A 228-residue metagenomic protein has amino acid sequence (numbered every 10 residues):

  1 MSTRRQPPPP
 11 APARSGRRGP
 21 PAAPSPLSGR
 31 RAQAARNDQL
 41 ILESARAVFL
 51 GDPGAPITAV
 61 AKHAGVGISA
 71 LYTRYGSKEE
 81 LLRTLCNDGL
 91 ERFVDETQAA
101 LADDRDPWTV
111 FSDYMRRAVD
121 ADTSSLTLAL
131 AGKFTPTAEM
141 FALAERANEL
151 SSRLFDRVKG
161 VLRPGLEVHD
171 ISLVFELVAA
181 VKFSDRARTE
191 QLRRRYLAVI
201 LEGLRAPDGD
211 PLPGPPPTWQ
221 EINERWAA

Functional and structural regions predicted by a protein language model:
M1-D52, I57-H63, E80: Basic, helix-initiating cap at the start of DNA-binding domains
M1-P24, E149-R157, P164, S184-A228: C-terminal peripheral helix-coil segments that are non-catalytic and often amphipathic
R31, D38, I57, E79 (+10 more regions): Short, structured helix-loop boundary elements
A35-R46, L50, G54, K62 (+3 more regions): An amphipathic alpha-helix adjacent to DNA-recognition modules
S69: Key DNA-contact positions within bacterial/archaeal DNA-binding proteins
T84, E91, D95-S124, T135-L150: Hydrophobic alpha-helical connector segments
D113, T135-F183, Q191-R195: Amphipathic alpha-helical packing segments from all-alpha helical-bundle domains
L128-A138, P215-P217: Short linear capping/connector segments at secondary-structure termini
